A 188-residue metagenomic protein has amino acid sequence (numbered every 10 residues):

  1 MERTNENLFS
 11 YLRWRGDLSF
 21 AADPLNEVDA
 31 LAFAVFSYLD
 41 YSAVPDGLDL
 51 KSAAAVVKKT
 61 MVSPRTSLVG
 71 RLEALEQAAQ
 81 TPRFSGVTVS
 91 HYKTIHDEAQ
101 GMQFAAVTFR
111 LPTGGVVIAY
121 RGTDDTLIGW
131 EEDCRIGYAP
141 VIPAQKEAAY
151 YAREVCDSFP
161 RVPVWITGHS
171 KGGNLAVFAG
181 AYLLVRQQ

Functional and structural regions predicted by a protein language model:
M1-T167, N174, F178-Q188: Non-catalytic, mobile gating and regulatory segments of ester bond hydrolases
